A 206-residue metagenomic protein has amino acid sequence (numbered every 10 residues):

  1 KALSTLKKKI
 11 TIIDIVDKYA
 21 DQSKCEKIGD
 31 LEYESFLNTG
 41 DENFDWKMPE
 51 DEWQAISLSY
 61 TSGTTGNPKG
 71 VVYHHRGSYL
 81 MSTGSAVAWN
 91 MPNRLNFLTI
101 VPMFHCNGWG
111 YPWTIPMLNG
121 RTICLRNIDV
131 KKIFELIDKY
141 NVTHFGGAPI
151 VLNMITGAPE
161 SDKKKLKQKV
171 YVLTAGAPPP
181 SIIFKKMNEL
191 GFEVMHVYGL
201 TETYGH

Functional and structural regions predicted by a protein language model:
K1, K69-V72, T99, R121-N127 (+1 more regions): Short beta-strand->loop structural element characteristic of the AMP-binding/adenylate-forming
K9-K18, L173-T174: Short beta-strand elements of ligand-binding domains
I13-D14, C25, G29-L31, L37-Y60 (+2 more regions): Conserved pre-ATP/AMP-binding loop-to-beta segment of ANL
S35, W89, M117, V142-G147 (+1 more regions): Gly/Ser/Thr-rich phosphate-binding loop
N38-N43, E52, S57, V71-P92 (+2 more regions): Conserved structural elements of the adenylate-forming
A55, T61-T64, F97, M103 (+5 more regions): Conserved S/T- and glycine-rich ATP-binding loop of Class I adenylate-forming
Y79-N96, F104-H144, M154, A158: Conserved AMP-binding/adenylation subdomain of ANL enzymes
